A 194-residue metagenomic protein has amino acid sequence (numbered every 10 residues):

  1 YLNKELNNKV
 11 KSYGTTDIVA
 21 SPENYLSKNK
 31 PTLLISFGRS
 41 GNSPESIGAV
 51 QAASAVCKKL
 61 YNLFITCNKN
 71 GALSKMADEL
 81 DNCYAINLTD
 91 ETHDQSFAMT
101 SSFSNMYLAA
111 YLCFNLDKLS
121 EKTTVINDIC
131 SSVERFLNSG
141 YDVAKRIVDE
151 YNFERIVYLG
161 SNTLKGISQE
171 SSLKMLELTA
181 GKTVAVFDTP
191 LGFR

Functional and structural regions predicted by a protein language model:
Y1-I126: Glycine-rich phosphate-binding loops that contact phosphosugars or nucleotide phosphates
D78-R194: Active-site phosphate/pyrophosphate-binding segments
